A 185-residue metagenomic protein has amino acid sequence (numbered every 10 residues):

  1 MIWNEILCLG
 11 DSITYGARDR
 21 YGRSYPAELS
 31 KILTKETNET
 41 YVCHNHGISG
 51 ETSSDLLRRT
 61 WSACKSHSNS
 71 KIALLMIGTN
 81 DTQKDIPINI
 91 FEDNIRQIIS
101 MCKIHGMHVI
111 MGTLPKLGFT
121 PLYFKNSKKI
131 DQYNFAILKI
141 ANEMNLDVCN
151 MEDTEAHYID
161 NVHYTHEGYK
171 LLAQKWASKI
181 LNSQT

Functional and structural regions predicted by a protein language model:
M1-S49, S54, R59-N69: Serine-esterase "nucleophile elbow" of acetyl-processing enzymes
K31, K35, E39, D55-T185: Alpha-helical cap/lid subdomain in secreted, periplasmic, or secretory-pathway luminal O-acyl-processing enzymes
